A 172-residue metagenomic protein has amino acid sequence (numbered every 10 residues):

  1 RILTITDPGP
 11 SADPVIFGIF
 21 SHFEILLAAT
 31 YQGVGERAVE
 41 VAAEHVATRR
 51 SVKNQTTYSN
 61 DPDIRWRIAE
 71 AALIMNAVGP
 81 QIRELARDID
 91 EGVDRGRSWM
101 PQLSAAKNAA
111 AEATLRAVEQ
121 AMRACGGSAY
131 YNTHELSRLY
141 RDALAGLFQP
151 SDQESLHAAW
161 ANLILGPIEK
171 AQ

Functional and structural regions predicted by a protein language model:
R1-M75: Glycine-rich beta->alpha junctions and the first turn(s) of the following alpha-helix
A28, D61, I68-A71, W99 (+3 more regions): Hydrophobic packing residues in well-ordered alpha-helices of helical domains and bundles
G33, A69-N76, S104, N108-L115 (+1 more regions): Generic structural signal for well-ordered, non-transmembrane alpha-helical segments in soluble/cytosolic regions
E40, E44-A47, N76, P80-R83 (+3 more regions): Charged/polar positions within long, soluble alpha-helices
S51-Q55, R95-G96, T133: Flexible, glycine/charged-enriched surface loops at secondary-structure junctions
N76-A109, E119-Y130: C-terminal helix-coil-helix/basic helical segment that borders enzyme active sites and/or dimer interfaces and provides
G127-Q172: Glycine-rich phosphate/cofactor-binding loops in nucleotide/flavin-utilizing enzymes
